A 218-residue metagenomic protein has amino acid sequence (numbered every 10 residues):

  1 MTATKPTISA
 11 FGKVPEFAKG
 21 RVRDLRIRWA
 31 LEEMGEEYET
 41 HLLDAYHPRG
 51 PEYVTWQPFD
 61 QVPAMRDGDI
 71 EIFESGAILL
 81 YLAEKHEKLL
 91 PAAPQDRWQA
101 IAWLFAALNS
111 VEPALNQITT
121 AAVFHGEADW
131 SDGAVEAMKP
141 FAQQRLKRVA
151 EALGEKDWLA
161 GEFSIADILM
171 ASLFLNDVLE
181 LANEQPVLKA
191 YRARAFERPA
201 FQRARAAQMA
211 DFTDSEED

Functional and structural regions predicted by a protein language model:
M1-G133, P140: GST-like domain detector, emphasizing the conserved glutathione-binding G-site in the N-terminal thioredoxin-like
T40, P91, E162, A204-R205: A generic structural-conservation signal
D44, I165, Q208: Short, solvent-exposed turn/loop segments enriched in Gly/Ser/Thr/Pro and often Arg
A83, L173-F174, R205: Active-site-flanking alpha-helical
A107-E197: GST-like fold's C-terminal all-alpha helical module
A206-D218: Terminal-tail/helix-coil boundary detector
